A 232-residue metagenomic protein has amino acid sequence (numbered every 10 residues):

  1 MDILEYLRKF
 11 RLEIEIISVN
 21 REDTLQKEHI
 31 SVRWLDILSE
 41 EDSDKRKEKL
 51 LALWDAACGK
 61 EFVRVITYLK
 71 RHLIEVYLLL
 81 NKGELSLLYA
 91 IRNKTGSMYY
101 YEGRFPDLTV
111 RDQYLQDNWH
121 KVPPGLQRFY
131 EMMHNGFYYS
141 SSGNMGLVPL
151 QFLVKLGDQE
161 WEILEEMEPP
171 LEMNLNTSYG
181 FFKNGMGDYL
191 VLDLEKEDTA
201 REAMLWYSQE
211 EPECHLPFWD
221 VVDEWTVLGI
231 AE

Functional and structural regions predicted by a protein language model:
M1-D188: A surface-exposed partner-binding patch
L171-E232: A recognition module on extended beta-rich or small alphabeta surfaces enriched in W/G with H and D/E
